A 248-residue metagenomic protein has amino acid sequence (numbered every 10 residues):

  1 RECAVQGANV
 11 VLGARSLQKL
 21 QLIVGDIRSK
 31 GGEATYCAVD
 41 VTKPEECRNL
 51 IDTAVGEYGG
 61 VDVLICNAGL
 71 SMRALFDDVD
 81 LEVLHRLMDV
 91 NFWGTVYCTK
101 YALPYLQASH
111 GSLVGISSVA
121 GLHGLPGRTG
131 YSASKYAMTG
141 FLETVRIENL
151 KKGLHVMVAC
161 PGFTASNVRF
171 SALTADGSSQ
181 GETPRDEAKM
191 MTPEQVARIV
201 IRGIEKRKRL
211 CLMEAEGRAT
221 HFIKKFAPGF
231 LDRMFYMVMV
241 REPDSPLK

Functional and structural regions predicted by a protein language model:
A8-L22: Conserved glycine-rich Rossmann-like NAD(P)H-binding loop of the short-chain dehydrogenase/reductase
L17, A38-N49, L81: The beta1-alpha1 cofactor-binding region of Rossmann-like NAD(H)/NADP(H)-dependent oxidoreductases
L75-F76, D80-H85: Substrate-binding pocket helix/loop in short-chain dehydrogenase/reductase
T99, S134: Active-site helix of classical SDR
S118: Residue(s) in the substrate-gating loop at a strand-loop-helix junction that position the organic substrate next
H123, T144-H155: Active-site-adjacent segment of SDR/Rossmann-fold oxidoreductases
K151-A215: SDR active-site lid
